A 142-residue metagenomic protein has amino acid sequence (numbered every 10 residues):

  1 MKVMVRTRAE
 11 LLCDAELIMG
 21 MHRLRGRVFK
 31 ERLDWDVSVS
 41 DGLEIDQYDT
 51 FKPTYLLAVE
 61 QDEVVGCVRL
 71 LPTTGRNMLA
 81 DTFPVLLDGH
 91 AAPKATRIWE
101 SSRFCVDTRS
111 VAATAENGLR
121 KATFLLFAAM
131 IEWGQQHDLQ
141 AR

Functional and structural regions predicted by a protein language model:
M1-E44, T54-L57, V64: Short amphipathic alpha-helix that is part of the acyltransferase structural core
T7, P72, R103: Pocket-edge structural micro-motifs
Q47-L56, M78: A short helix-loop-beta-strand connector motif used in the catalytic cores of GNAT acetyltransferases and, in some
F51-P53, E63-V65, K94-W99: Short connector loops at helix/strand junctions that flank enzyme active sites, especially segments positioning acidic
P53-Y55, C67, A141: Broad gene-expression machinery/nucleic-acid interaction feature
Y55-L57, R69, A129-I131: Short, hydrophobic/aromatic-rich beta-strand segments within well-structured domains
V59-A92: Short, His- and charge-rich active-site/binding loops that engage polyanionic ligands
P84-R142: Acyl-donor binding region in acyl/amide transferases
